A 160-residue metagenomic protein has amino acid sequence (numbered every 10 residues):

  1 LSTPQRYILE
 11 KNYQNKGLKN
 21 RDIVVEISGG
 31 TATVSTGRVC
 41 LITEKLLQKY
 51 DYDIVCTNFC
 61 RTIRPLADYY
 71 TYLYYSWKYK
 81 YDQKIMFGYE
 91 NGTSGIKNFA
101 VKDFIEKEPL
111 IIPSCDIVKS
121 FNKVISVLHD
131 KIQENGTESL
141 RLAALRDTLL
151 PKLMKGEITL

Functional and structural regions predicted by a protein language model:
L1-T31, K45: Sequence-specific dsDNA recognition surfaces
T3, S35-R38, F59, D82-I85 (+2 more regions): Glycine-rich, flexible loop/turn motifs
I23, G30-T33, L47-Q48, L66-Y69 (+1 more regions): Short, charged/polar surface micro-motifs in flexible loops or helix N-caps
T36-Y52: Short, compositionally biased
D53-F59, M86-F87, N91-K119: A short glycine-rich beta-alpha junction/loop motif
D68, Y72, S76, K80-K84 (+2 more regions): Amphipathic alpha-helical coiled-coil/heptad-repeat segments
